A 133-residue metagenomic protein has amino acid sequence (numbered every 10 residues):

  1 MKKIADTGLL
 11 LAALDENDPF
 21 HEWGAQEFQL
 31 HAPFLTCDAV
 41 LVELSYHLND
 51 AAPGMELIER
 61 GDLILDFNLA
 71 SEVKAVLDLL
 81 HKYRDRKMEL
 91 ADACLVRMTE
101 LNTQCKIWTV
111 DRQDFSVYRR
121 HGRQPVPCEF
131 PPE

Functional and structural regions predicted by a protein language model:
M1, L30-P33, D62-I64, L101-K106: Short active-site oxyanion
M1-P19: Metal-dependent nucleic-acid phosphoesterase active-site entry motif
A5, W23-D50, L65-N68: PIN/NYN-family metal-dependent endoribonuclease catalytic core
G8-L9, A39, Q113: Alpha-helix/helix-capping structural signal
A13-L14, H47, L57, Y118: Residues that scaffold the ATP/ADP-binding catalytic core of kinase and kinase-like folds
P53-S71: Helix-adjacent hinge/juxtasegments
D66-R112: Active-site neighborhoods of divalent-metal-dependent phosphate/nucleic-acid chemistry enzymes
T103-E133: Acidic, PIN/NYN-like endoribonuclease modules and their adjacent C-terminal/linker elements
